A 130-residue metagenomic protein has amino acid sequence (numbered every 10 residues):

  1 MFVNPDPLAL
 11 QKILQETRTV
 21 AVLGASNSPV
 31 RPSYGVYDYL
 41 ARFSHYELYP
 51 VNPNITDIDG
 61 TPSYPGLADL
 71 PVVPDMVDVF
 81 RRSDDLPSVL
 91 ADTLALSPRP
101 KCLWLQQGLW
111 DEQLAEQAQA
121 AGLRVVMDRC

Functional and structural regions predicted by a protein language model:
M1-P5, I58-Y64: Short gly/ser/thr-rich secondary-structure transition/capping motifs
M1-T17: Short N-terminal or domain-adjacent regulatory/targeting segments
S26-V30, D38-I58: NAD(P)-binding Rossmann-fold cofactor-contacting core
F43-Y46, S97-K101, A121-L123: A short helix->loop->beta-strand "cap" motif at the edges of active sites that frequently abuts
L67-L109: Mid-chain, well-packed structural core segment of small domains
Q107-C130: Rossmann-fold NAD(P)-binding glycine/threonine-rich loop
